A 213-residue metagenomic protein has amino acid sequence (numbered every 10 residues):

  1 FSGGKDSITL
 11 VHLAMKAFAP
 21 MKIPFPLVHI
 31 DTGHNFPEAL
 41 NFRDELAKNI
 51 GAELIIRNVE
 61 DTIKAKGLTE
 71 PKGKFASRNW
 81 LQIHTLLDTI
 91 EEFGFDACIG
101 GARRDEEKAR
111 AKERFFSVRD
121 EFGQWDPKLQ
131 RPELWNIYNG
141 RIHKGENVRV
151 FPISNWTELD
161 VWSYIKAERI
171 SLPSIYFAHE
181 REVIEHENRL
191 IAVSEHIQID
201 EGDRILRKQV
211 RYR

Functional and structural regions predicted by a protein language model:
K5-R213: Nucleotide-activated chemistry modules centered on ATP-dependent adenylation/adenylyltransferase
